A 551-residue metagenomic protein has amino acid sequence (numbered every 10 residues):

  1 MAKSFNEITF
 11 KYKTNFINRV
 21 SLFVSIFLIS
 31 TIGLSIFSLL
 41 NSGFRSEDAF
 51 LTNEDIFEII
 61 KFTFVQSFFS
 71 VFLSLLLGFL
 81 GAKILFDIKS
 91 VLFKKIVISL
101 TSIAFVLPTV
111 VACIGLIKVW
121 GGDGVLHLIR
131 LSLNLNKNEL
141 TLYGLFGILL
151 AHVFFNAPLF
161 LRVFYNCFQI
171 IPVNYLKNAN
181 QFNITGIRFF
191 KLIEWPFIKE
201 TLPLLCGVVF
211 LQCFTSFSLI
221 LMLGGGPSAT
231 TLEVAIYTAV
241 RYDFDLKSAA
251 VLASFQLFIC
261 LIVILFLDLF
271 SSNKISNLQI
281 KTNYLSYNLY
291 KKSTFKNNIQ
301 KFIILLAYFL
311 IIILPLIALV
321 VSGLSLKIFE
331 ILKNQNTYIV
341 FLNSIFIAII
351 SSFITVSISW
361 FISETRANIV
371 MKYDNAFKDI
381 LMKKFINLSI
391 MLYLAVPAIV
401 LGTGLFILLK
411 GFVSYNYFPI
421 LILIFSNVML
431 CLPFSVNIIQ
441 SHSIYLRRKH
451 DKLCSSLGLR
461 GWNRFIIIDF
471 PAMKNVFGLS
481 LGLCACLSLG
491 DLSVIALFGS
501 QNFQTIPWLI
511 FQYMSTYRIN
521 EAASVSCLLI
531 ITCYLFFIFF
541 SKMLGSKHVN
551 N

Functional and structural regions predicted by a protein language model:
M1-T14: Short, Lys/Arg-rich, polar N-terminal cytosolic tail immediately upstream of the first transmembrane signal-anchor
K3, I275-L289, I369-F377, L459 (+1 more regions): Short cytosolic juxtamembrane segments of multi-pass membrane proteins
T14-R45, E54-Q169, F197-M222, A249-D268 (+7 more regions): Membrane-water interface segments at the C-terminal ends of transmembrane alpha-helices in multi-pass inner-membrane
S46-L51, H127-E139, T230-A239, L326-N336 (+1 more regions): Short juxtamembrane loops and helix-capping segments at transmembrane helix boundaries of multi-pass membrane proteins
I171-I198, I369-V370, K452-M473: Short helix-to-coil transition segments within interhelical loops that connect adjacent transmembrane helices
A179, S248-A249, C454, E521-A523: Solenoid-repeat scaffolds in large eukaryotic assemblies
S218-F244, L492-I519: Glycine-rich helix-loop "coupling/hinge" segments at transmembrane-helix boundaries in multipass transporters
F270-I304: Flexible interhelical linker loops that connect adjacent transmembrane helices in multi-pass membrane transporters
